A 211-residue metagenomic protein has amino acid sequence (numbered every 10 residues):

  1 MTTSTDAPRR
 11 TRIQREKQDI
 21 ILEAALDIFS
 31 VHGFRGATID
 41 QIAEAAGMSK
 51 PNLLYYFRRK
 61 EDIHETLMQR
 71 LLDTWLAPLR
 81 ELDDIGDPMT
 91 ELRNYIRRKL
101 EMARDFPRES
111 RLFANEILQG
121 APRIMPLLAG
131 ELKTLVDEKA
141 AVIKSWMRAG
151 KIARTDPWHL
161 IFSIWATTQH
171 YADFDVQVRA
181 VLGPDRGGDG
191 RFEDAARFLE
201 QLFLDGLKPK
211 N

Functional and structural regions predicted by a protein language model:
M1-T5, R98-E101, D105, K133 (+3 more regions): C-terminal peripheral helix-coil segments that are non-catalytic and often amphipathic
K17, I21-F29, K99, F203: Short hydrophobic clusters on alpha-helical segments that form packing/core surfaces in small helical domains
K17, K60, L67, L71 (+6 more regions): Hydrophobic/aromatic residues within well-ordered alpha-helical segments
I20, I28-D62, T66: Helix-turn-helix
E65-N94, V136-K144: Amphipathic alpha-helical linker/stalk segments
R80-E109, P157-I164, E193-A196: Hydrophobic alpha-helical connector segments
E91, R104-P126, F174-L182: Amphipathic alpha-helical segments used for helix-helix packing
A114-K144: A contiguous binding-surface segment within folded domains or other stable secondary-structure elements
